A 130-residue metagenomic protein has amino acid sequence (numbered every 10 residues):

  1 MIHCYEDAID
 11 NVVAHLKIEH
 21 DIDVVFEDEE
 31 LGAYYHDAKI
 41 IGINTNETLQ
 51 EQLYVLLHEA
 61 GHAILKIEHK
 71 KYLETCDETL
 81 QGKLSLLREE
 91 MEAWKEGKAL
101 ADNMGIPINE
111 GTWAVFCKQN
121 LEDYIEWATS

Functional and structural regions predicted by a protein language model:
M1, I67-K70, T129-S130: Short intrinsically disordered terminal tails
I2-E6, N11-Q50, A63, I67: Active-site scaffold of zinc-dependent metalloenzymes
H3, D7-A8, T48-Q50, K98-S130: Long, well-structured alpha-helical subdomains associated with metal-dependent extracellular/ecto-lumenal hydrolases
A33, K66-K98: Post-HEXXH active-site segment of zinc metalloproteases
I43-E47, L84, M104: Short N-terminal micro-motifs specific to bacterial/archaeal maturation and metal-cluster initiation sites
Q50-E51, G82: Alpha-helical hydrophobic/aromatic positions enriched in membrane-embedded helices and signal peptides
E51-E59: Short alpha-helical catalytic segment bearing the HExxH-like zincin motif of zinc-dependent metalloproteases
H58-H62, E90: Acidic active-site catalytic centers that drive phospho-/nucleotidyl reactions and related ester hydrolyses
